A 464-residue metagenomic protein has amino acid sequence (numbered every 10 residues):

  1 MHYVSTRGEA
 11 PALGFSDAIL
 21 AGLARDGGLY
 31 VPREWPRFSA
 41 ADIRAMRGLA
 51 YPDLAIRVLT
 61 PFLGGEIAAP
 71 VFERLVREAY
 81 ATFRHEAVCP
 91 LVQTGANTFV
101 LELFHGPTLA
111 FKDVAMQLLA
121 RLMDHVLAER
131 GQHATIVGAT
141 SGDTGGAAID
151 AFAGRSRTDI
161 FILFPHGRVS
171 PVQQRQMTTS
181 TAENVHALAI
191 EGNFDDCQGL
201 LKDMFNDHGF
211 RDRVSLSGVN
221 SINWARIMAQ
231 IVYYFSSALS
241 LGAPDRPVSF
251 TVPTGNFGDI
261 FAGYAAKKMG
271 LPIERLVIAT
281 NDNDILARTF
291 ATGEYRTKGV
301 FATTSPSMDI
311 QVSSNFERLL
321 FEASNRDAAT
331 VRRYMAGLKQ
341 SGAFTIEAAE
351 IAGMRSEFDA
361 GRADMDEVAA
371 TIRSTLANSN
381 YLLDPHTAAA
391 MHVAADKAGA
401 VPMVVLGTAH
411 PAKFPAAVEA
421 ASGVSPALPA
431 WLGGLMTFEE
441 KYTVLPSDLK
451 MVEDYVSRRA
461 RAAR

Functional and structural regions predicted by a protein language model:
M1-R464: PLP-dependent amino-acid enzyme catalytic core
